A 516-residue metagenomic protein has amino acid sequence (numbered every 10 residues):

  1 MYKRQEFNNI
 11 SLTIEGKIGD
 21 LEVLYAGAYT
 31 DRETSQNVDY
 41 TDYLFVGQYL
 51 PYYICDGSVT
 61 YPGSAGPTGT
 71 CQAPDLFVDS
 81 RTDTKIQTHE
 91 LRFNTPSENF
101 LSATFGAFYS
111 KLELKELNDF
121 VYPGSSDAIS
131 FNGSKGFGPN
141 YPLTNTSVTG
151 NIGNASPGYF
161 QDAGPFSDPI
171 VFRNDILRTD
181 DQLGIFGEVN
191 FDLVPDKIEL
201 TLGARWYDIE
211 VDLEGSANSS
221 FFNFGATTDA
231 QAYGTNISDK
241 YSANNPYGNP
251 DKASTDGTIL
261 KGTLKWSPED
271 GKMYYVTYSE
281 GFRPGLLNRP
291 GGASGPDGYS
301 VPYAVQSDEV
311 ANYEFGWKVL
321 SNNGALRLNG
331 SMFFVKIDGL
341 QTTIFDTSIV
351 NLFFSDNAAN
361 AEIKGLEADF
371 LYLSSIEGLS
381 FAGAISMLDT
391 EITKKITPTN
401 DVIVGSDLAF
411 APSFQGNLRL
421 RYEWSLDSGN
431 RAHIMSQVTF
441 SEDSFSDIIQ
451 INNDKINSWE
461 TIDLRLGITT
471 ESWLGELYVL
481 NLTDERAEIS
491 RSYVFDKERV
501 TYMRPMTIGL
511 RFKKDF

Functional and structural regions predicted by a protein language model:
M1-T104, S110-N118, R327-N329: Outer-membrane beta-barrel domain signature, strongest for Gram-negative TonB-dependent receptors and also present
K3, D39-D79, D119-R173, D212-A253 (+5 more regions): Solvent-exposed loop segments that connect transmembrane elements
L12-G16, L91-T95, I185-F191, G262-W266 (+8 more regions): Residues on the lipid-exposed face of transmembrane beta-strands in outer-membrane beta-barrel proteins
T13-I18, E22-A28, E33-Y40, D270-G285 (+5 more regions): Membrane-embedded beta-barrel scaffold of Gram-negative outer-membrane proteins
I18, Y29-E33, Y109-E113, W206-D212 (+10 more regions): Transmembrane beta-strands of outer-membrane beta-barrel pores
F93-P96, S102, G106-S110, I176-V335 (+1 more regions): Structural signature of Gram-negative outer-membrane beta-barrels, strongest in the C-terminal barrel of TonB-dependent
T104, P195-L200, A325-I337, F354-I448 (+1 more regions): Gram-negative outer-membrane beta-barrel transporters
F120-D127, S375, T439-I449, G467-F516: C-terminal beta-signal and adjacent terminal beta-strands/loops of Gram-negative outer-membrane beta-barrel proteins
